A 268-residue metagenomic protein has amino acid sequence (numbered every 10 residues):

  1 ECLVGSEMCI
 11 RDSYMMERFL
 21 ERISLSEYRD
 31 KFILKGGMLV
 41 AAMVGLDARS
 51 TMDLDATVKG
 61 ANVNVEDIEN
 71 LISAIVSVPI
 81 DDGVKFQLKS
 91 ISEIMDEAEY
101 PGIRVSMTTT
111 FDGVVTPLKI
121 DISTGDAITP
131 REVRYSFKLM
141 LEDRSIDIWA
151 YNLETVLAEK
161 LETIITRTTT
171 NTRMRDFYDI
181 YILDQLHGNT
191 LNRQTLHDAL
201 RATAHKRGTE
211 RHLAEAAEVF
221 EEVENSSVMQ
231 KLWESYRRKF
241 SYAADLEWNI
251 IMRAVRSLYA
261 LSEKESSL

Functional and structural regions predicted by a protein language model:
E1, L20-S24: Short amphipathic alpha-helical segments enriched in leucine
E1-G5, C9-I10: Single conserved hydrophobic/aromatic residue that forms the stacking wall/gate of nucleotide- or nucleobase-binding
C2, S50, E99-P101: Residue-level preference for beta-strand/loop junctions
E7, E17-E21, K31, A61 (+6 more regions): Catalytic cores of NTP-dependent nucleotidyl/adenyl transfer enzymes across multiple folds
I10, G37, N152: Extended interaction regions within the primary functional domain
S24-L54, V58-G60: Active-site nucleotide-donor binding segment shared across nucleotidyl transfer reactions
L39-G45, R201-H212: Short, mixed-charge aromatic SLiMs
